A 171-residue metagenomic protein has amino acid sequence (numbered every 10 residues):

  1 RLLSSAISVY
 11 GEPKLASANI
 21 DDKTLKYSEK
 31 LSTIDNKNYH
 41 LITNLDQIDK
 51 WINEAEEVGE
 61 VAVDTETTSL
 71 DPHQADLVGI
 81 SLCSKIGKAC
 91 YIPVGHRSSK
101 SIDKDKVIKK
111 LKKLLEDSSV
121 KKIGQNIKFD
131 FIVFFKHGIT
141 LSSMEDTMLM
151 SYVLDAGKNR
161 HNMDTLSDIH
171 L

Functional and structural regions predicted by a protein language model:
R1-I80, V94-L114: Long, highly charged low-complexity segments
K37, D71, A75-L171: Active-site-proximal helix-loop-helix substrate-binding element of RNase H-like nuclease domains
